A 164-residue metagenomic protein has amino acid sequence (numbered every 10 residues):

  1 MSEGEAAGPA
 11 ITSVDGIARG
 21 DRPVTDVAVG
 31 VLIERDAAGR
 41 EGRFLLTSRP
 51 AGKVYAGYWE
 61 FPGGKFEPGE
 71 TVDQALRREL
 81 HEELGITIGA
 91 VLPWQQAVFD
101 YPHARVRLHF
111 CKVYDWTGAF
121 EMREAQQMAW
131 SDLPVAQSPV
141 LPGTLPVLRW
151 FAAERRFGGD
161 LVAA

Functional and structural regions predicted by a protein language model:
M1-I11, A164: Actinobacteria-biased recognition of intrinsically disordered, low-complexity terminal regions
A7-L45: Conserved N-terminal beta-strand and adjoining loop/helix that marks the start of the Nudix/MutT-like hydrolase domain
V14-A18, W94-D100: Short, solvent-exposed loop/turn elements at beta->coil junctions and helix N-caps that rim active or binding pockets
L32-I33, L46, K112-D115, W130: Conserved hydrophobic "DFG−1" position in protein kinase catalytic cores
R40-E82, Q95: Conserved Nudix-box catalytic region and its N-terminal flanking loop in Nudix hydrolases and closely related
E83-A90: Short secondary-structure junctions
T87, Q96-F120, Q127: Active-site-adjacent beta-strand/loop module that shapes the phosphate/pyrophosphate-binding cleft
K112, F120-R155, A164: NUDIX/MutT-family hydrolases
